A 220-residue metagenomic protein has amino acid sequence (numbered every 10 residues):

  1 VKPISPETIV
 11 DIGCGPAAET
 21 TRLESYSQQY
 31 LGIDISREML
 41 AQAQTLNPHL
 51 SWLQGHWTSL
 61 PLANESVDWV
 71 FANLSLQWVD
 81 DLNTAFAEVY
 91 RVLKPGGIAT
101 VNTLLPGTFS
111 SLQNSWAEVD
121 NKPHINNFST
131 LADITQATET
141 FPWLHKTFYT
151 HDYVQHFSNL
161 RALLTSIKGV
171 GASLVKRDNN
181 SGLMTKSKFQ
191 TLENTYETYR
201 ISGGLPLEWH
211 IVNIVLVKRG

Functional and structural regions predicted by a protein language model:
V1-E7: Conserved alpha-helix/loop element of class I SAM-dependent methyltransferases that forms part of the SAM/SAH-binding
T8-S59: Class I SAM-dependent methyltransferase SAM/SAH-binding core
T58-V70: A short acidic, Gly/Pro-enriched loop at the edge of an enzyme's catalytic core that lines a small-molecule cofactor
W69-D81: A short SAM/SAH-binding and catalytic strip from SAM-dependent methyltransferases
N83-P95: A short glycine-rich, Lys/Arg-flanked "PGG" loop and its adjoining helix->strand segment in the class I
K94-L160, V170-S181: Conserved catalytic/acceptor-binding region of the Class I
T147-G220: Conserved Class I S-adenosyl-L-methionine
